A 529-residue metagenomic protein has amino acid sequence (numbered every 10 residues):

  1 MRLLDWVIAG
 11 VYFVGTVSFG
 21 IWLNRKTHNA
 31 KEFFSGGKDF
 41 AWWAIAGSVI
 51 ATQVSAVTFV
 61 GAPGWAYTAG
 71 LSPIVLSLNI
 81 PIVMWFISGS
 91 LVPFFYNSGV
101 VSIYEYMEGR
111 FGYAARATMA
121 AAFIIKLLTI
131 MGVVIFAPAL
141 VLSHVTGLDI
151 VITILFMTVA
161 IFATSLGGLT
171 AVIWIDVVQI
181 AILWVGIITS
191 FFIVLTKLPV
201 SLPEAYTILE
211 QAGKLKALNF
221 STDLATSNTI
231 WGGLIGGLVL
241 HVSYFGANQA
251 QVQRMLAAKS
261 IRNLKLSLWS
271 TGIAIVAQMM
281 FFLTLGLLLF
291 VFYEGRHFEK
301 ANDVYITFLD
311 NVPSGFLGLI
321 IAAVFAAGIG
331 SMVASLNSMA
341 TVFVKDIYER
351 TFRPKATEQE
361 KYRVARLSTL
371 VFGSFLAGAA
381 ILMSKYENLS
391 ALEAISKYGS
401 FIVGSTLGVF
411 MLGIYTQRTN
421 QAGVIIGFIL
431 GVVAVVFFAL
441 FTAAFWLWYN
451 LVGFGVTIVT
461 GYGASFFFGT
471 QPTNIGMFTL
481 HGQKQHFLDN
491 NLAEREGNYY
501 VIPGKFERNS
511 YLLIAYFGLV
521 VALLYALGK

Functional and structural regions predicted by a protein language model:
M1-K529: Membrane-embedded helix-loop-helix hairpins and adjacent transmembrane boundary segments in multi-pass transporters
